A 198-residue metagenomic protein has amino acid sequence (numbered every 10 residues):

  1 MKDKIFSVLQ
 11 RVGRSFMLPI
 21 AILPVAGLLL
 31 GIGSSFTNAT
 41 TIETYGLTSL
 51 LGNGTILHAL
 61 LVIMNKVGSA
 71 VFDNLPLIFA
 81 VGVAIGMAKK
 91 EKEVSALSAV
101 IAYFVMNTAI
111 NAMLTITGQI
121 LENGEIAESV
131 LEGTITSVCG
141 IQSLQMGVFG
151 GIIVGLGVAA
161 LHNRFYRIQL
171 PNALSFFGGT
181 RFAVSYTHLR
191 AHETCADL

Functional and structural regions predicted by a protein language model:
M1-D3: Transmembrane alpha-helical segments of polytopic membrane transport and secretion proteins
F6-F177: Early transmembrane hairpin of solute transport permeases
L174, C195-L198: N-terminal low-complexity segments that are often proline-rich with Ser/Thr-Pro
R181-Y186: Small-residue-rich segments of transmembrane alpha-helices in multi-pass membrane proteins, especially helix faces
T187-T194: Conserved small/polar residues in nucleotide/adenosyl-binding loops
